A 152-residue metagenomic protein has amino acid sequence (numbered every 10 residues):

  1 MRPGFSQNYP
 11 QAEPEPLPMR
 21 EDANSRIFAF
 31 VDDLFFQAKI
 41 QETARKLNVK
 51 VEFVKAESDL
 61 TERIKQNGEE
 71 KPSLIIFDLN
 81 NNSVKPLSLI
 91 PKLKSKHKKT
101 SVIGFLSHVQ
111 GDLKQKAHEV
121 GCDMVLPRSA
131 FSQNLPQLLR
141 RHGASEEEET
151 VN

Functional and structural regions predicted by a protein language model:
M1-A12, P16: Long, low-complexity intrinsically disordered regions
S25-L34: Conserved acidic segment of CheY-like receiver
F35-E52: Two-component/phosphorelay signaling modules centered on CheY-like receiver
A56-L74: Acidic, metal-coordinating helix/loop segments flanking the phosphotransfer/catalytic sites of two-component signaling
I76-L93: Conserved phosphotransfer microenvironments
T100-H108: A short, hydrophobic beta-strand element within the central beta-sheet of small alpha/beta folds
V109-M124: Alpha4 helix (beta4-alpha4-beta5 surface) of REC/receiver domains from two-component response regulators
G121-P136: Output/docking surface of receiver
